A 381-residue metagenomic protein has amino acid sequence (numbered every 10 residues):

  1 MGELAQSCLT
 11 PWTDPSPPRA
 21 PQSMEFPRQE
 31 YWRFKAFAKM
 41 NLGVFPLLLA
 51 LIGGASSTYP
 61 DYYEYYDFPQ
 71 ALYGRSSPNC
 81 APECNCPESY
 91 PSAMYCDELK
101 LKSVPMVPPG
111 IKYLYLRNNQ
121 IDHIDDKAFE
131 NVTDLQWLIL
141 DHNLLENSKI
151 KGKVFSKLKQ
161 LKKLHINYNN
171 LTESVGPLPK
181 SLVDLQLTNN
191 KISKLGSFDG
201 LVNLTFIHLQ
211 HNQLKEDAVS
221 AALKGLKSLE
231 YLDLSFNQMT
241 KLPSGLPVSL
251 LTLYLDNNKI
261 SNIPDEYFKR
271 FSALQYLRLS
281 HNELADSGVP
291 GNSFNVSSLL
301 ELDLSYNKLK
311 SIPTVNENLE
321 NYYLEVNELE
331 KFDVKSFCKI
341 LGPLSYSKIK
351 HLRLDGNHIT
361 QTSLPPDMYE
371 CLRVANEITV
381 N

Functional and structural regions predicted by a protein language model:
G2-A93, D97-E98, G110, N118-Q120 (+5 more regions): Terminal targeting and flexible regions in eukaryotic proteins, enriched in but not limited to LRR-containing proteins
S77, A81-E83, A93, I121 (+4 more regions): Disulfide-stabilized extracellular ectodomain repeats and their linkers
M94, L114-L116, L138-L140, L161-I166 (+8 more regions): Conserved hydrophobic beta-strand positions in leucine-rich repeat
L99, N119, N143, I166-N169 (+8 more regions): Consensus "Asn ladder" position of solenoid repeat domains
K127-N131, K149-L158, V175-S181, G196-L201 (+7 more regions): A structural signal for leucine-rich repeat
E130-H211: A generic tandem-repeat structural signature
L144-L145, G152, Q213-E216, E283-P290: Acidic/polar low-complexity surface segments
